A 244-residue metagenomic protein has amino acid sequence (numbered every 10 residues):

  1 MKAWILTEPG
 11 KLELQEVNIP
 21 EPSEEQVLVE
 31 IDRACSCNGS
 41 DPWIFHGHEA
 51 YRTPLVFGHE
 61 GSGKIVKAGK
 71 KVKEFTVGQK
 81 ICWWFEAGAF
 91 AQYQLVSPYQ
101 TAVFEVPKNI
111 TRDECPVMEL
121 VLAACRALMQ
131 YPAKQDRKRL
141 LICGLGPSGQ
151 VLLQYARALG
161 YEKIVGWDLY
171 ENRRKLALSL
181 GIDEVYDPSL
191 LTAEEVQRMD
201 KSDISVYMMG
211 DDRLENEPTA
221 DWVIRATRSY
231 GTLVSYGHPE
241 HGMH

Functional and structural regions predicted by a protein language model:
P20-S36, G47-A87, P107: Glycine-rich beta-strand-centered segment in the early N-terminal region that forms part of a ligand/cofactor-binding
V66, I164-V165: Conserved beta-strand positions in the Rossmann-like core of class I SAM-dependent methyltransferases
C82-C143: NAD(P)H dinucleotide-binding glycine-rich loop of Rossmann-like/cofactor-binding domains, especially the beta1-alpha1
G149-Q150: N-terminal Rossmann-fold NAD(P) dinucleotide-binding loop
A158-K163: Conserved S-adenosyl-L-methionine
D168: Conserved acidic E/D residue at the C-terminus of a beta-strand in Rossmann-like folds
L180-H244: Glycine-rich cofactor phosphate-binding loops and adjacent beta1-alpha1 units of small-molecule cofactor enzyme domains
